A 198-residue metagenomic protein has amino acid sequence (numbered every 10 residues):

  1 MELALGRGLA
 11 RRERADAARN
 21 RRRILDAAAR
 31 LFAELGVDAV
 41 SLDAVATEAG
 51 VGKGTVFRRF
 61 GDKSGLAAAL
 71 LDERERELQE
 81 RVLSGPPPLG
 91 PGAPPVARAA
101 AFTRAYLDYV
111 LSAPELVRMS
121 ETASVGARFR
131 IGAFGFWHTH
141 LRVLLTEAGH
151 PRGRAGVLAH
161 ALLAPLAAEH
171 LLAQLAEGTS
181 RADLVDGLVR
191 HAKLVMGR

Functional and structural regions predicted by a protein language model:
M1-L35, A39-E48, G65-A68: Basic, helix-initiating cap at the start of DNA-binding domains
R14, R21-R22, L42, S64 (+6 more regions): Short, structured helix-loop boundary elements
G50-F60: Short hydrophobic/aromatic patch on the recognition helix
A69, L83-S112, A159: Hydrophobic alpha-helical connector segments
D72-Q79: Short, basic, alpha-helical segments at the C-terminal edge of helix-turn-helix-like DNA-binding modules
A97, A101, A105-V143: Short secondary-structure transition hinges
V117-T122, A127-I131, G135, T146-A192: Hydrophobic/aromatic-rich alpha-helical bundle segments in the mid-to-C-terminal region
